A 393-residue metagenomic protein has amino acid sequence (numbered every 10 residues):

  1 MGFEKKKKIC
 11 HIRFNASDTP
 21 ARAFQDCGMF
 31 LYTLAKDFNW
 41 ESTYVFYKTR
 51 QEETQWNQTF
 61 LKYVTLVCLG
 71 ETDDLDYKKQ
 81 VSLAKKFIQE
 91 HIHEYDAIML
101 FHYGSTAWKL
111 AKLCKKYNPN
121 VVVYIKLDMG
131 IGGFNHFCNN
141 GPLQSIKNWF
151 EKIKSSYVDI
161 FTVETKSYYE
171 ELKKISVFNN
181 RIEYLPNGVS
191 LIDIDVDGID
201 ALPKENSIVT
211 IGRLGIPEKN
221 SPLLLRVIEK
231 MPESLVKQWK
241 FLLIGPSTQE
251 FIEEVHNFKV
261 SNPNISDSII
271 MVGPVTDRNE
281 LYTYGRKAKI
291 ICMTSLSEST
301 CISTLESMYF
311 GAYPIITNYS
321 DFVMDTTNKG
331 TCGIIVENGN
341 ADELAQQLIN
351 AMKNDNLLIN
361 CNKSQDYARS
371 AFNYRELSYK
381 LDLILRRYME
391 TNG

Functional and structural regions predicted by a protein language model:
I9, A97, C114-N135, T162: Active-site proximal beta-strand in glycosyltransferases
Q25-M29, G215-K230, D342: A conserved mid-protein helix/loop that constitutes part of the nucleotide-sugar donor-binding site
I131, G141-F161: Membrane-proximal helix-turn-helix segments that form the acceptor-binding/catalytic region of lipid-linked
K152, S156-D195: Donor nucleotide-sugar binding/catalytic pocket of nucleotide-sugar-dependent glycosyltransferases
E254-V275: Nucleotide-activated donor-binding/catalytic signature segment of Leloir-type glycosyltransferases, i.e., the conserved
L296: Aromatic "clamp/platform" in nucleotide-sugar-dependent glycosyltransferases that forms part of the donor/acceptor
Y313-T317: Short hydrophobic beta-strand element within catalytic cores of glycosyltransferases and related nucleotide-activated
N328-A341, N350-N356: Conserved acidic donor-binding segment of nucleotide-sugar-dependent glycosyltransferases
